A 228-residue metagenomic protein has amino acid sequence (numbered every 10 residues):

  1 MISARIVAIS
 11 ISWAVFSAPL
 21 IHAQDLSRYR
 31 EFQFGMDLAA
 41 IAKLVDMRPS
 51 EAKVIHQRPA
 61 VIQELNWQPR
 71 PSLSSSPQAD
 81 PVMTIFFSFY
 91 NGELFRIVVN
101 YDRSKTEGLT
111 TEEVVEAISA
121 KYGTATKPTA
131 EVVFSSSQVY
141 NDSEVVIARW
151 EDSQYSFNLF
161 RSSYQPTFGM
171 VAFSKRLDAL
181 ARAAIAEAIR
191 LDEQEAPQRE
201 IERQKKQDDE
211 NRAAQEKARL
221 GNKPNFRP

Functional and structural regions predicted by a protein language model:
M1-I9: Bacterial N-terminal signal peptides that target proteins for export
A18-A23: Sec/Tat signal peptide C-region and signal peptidase I cleavage site
Q24-P59, Y101-P228: Non-cytosolic coordination micro-motifs
Q63-T110: Mid-chain, structured segments of secreted extracytoplasmic proteins
